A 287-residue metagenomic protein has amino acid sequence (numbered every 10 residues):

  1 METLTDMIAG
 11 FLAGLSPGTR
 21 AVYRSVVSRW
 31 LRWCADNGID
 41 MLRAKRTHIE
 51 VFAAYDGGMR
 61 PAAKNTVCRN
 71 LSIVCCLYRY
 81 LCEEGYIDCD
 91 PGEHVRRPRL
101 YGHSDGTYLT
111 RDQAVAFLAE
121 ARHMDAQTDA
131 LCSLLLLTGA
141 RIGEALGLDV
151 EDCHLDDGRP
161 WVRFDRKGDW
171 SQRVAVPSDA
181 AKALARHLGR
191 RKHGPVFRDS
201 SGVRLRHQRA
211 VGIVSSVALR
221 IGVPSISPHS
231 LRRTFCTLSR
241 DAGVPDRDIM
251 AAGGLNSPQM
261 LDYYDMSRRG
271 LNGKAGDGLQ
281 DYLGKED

Functional and structural regions predicted by a protein language model:
T5-S104, E120: N-terminal core-binding DNA-recognition domain of tyrosine recombinases/integrases
G102-H103, Q113-I142, W170: Basic, Lys/Arg- and aromatic-enriched nucleic-acid-binding interface segment
S133, L137, R232-N256: C-terminal catalytic core of tyrosine-transesterase DNA break-rejoin enzymes
G143, G147-R186, Q259: Conserved tyrosine-mediated DNA breakage-rejoining catalytic core shared by Y-recombinases
H154-L155, P224-S225, P245-D265, E286-D287: Short, polar N-cap/turn motifs at the start of nucleic acid-interacting alpha helices
R166-G168, G253-G278: Catalytic-site neighborhood detector that most strongly recognizes the C-terminal catalytic loop/helix of tyrosine
P177-V223: Active-site/catalytic core of tyrosine-dependent DNA strand-transfer enzymes
L279-D287: C-terminal secondary-structure termini that scaffold catalytic or DNA-interacting sites
